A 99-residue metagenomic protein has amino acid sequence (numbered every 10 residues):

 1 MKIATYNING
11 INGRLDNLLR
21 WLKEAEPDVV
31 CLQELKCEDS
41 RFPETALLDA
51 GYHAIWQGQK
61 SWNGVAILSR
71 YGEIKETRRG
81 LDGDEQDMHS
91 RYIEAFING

Functional and structural regions predicted by a protein language model:
M1-D49, H53-W56, V65: N-terminal, active-site-proximal structural segment of metallo-dependent hydrolase catalytic domains
L35-E38, E44-G99: Structured beta-strand-rich core segments of catalytic domains in phosphoester-bond hydrolases
